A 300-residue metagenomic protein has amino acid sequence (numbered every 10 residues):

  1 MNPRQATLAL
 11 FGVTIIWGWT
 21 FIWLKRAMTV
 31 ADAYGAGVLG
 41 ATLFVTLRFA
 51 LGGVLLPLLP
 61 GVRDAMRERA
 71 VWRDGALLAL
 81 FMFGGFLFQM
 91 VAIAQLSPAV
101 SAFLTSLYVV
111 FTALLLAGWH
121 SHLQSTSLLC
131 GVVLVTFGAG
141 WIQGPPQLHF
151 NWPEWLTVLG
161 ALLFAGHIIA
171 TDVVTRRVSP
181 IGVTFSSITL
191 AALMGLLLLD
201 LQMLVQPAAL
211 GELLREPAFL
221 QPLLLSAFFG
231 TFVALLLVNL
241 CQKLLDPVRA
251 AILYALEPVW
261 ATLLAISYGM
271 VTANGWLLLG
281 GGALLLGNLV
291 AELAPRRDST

Functional and structural regions predicted by a protein language model:
M1-L43, F88, P146-V173: Glycine-/small-residue-enriched transmembrane alpha-helix faces in small-molecule transporters and effluxers
W23-A36, G140-W152, Q202-A218, P222 (+1 more regions): Membrane-interface helix termini and inter-helical loops of multi-pass transporters
A27, F44, A92, S97 (+6 more regions): Hydrophobic/aromatic residues within transmembrane alpha-helices of multi-pass small-molecule transporters
Y34-G84, F111-L115, L134, L163-A170 (+2 more regions): Transmembrane alpha-helices of multi-pass small-molecule transport proteins
L47, F83-L87, S101-Y108, A170-L193 (+1 more regions): Helix-helix packing/entry segments at the starts of transmembrane helices
L55, G61-D64, Q89, Y108-C130 (+2 more regions): C-terminal transmembrane-helix exit sites in multi-pass transporters
L56, Q124-G144, F164, G275-P295: Hydrophobic transmembrane alpha-helices of multi-pass small-molecule transport proteins
P57-S101, T105, L134, A139-W141 (+1 more regions): Specific transmembrane alpha-helical segments of multi-pass solute transporters/efflux pumps, especially DMT/EamA
